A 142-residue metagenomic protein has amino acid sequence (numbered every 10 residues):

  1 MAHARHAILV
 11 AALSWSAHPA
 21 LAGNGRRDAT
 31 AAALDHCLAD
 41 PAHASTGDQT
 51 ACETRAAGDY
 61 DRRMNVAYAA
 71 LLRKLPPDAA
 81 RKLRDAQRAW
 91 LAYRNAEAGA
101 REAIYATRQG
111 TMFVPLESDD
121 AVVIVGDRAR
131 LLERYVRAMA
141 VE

Functional and structural regions predicted by a protein language model:
M1-I8: Bacterial N-terminal signal peptides that target proteins for export
L9-V10, A20: Cleavable N-terminal signal peptides
S16-A17: N-terminal signal peptide c-region/cleavage motif recognized by signal peptidases
L21-E142: N-terminal alpha-helical modules
